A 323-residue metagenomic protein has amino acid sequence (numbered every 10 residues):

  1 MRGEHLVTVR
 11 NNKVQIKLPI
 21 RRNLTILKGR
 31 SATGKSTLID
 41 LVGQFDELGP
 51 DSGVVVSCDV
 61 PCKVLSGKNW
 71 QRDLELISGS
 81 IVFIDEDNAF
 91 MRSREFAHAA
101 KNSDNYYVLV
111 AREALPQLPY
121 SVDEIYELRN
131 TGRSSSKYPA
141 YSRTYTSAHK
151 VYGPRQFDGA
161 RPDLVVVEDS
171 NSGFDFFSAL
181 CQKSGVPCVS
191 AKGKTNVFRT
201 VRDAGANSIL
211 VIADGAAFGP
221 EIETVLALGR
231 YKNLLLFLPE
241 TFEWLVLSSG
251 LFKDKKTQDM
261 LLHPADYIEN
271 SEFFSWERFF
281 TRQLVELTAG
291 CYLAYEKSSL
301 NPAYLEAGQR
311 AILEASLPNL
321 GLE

Functional and structural regions predicted by a protein language model:
M1-I16, S136-R143: N-terminal pre-Walker A segment at the start of P-loop NTPase domains
L27: Hydrophobic anchor at the beta1->P-loop junction of P-loop NTPases
T33-K35: Conserved glycine(s) of the Walker
L38-D40: Post-Walker A alpha-helix
Q44-V55: Post-Walker A helix-loop "phosphate-sensing" segment adjacent to the P-loop in P-loop NTPases
K68-E95: Conserved P-loop NTPase "ATPase switch" module shared by AAA+ and STAND
F83-I84, D104-P116: Structural recognition of the conserved hydrophobic beta-strand(s) that form the central parallel beta-sheet of P-loop
N88-A89, L128-E323: Acidic, divalent-metal-binding catalytic cores of TOPRIM and closely related two-metal-ion phosphodiester/pyrophosphate
